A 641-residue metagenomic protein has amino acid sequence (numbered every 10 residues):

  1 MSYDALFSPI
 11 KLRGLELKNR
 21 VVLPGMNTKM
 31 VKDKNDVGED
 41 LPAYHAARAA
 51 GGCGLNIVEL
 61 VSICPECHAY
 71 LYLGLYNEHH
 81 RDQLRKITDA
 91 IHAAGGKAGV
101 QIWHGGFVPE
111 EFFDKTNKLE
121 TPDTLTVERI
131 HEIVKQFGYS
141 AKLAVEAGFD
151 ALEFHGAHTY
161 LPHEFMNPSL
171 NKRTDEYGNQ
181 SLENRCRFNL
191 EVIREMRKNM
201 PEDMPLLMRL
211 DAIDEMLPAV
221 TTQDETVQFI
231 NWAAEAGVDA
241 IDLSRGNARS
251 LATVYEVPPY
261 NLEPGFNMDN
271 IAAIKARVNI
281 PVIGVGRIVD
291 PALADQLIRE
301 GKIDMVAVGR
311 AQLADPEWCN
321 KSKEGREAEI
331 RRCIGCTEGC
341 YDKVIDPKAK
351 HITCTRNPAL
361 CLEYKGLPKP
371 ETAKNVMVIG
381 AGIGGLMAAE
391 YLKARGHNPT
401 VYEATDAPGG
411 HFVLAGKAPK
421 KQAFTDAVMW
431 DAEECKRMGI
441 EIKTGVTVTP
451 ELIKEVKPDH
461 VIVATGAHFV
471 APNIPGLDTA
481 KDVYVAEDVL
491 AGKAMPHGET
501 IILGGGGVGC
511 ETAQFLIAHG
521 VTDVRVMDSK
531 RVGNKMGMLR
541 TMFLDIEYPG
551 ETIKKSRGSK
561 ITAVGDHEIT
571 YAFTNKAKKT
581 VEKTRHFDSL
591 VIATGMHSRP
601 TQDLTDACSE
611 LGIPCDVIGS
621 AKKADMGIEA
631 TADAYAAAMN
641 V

Functional and structural regions predicted by a protein language model:
M1-I379, I383, A388-A394, P399 (+3 more regions): Flavin-dependent oxidoreductase catalytic cores
I193, E363-E371, A381, M387 (+5 more regions): Flanking helices and flexible, charged tails adjoining ferredoxin-like Fe-S electron-transfer domains in multi-subunit
R249, Q312-D315, A407-G409, A491 (+2 more regions): Short gly/pro/ser/thr-enriched loop/turn and capping motifs at secondary-structure boundaries
V254-Y260, D304-M305, V413-K420, I618-K623: Short beta-alpha connecting loops at secondary-structure transitions that line or flank enzyme active sites
M268-A272, A276, I352, L386 (+10 more regions): Feature representing long, continuous alpha-helical segments
A373-Y402, K443-K457, A464-A480, Y484-M538 (+2 more regions): Rossmann-like dinucleotide/flavin-binding elements
V401-R437, A491, A513-I561: Rossmann-like dinucleotide-binding cores of NAD(P)H-dependent redox enzymes
I569-Y571: SH3/SH3-like beta-barrel fold
